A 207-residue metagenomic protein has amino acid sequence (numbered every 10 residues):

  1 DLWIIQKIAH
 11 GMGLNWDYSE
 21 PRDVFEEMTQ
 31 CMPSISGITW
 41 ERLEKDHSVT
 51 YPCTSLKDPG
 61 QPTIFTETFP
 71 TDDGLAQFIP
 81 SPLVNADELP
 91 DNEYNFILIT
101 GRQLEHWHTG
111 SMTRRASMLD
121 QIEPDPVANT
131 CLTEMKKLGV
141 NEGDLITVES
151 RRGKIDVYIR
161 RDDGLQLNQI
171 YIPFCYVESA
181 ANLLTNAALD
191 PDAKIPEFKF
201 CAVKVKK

Functional and structural regions predicted by a protein language model:
D1-D46, T109, T113-N129, T133-K207: Long, contiguous, secondary-structure-rich segments that constitute the structural scaffold of globular domains
P21-M118: Long, low-complexity segments enriched in small/aliphatic residues
